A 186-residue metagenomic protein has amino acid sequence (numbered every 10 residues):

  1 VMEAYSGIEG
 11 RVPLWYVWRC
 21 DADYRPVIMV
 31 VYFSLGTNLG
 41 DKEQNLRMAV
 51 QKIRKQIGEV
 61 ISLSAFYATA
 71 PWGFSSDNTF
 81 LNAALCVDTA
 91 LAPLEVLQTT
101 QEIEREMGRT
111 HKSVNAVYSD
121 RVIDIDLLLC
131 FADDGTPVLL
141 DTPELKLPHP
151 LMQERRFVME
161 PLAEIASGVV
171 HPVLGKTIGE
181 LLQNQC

Functional and structural regions predicted by a protein language model:
Y5, D23-Y24: Intrinsic-disorder-associated, low-complexity terminal segments enriched in Asp/Asn/His/Tyr and depleted of Lys/Arg
G7-G10: Residue-identity detector for glycine
W15-W18: Tryptophan (W) side chains
M29-I57, S64-A70: N-terminal beta1-alpha1 ligand-phosphate binding loop
T37, L85-L91, L129-A132: Short beta-strand-to-loop capping motifs
S62-T89: Short, charge-patterned binding micro-sites
W72-T79, L94-L97, Q101-C186: Flexible, gly/pro- and Lys/Arg-enriched active-site loops
